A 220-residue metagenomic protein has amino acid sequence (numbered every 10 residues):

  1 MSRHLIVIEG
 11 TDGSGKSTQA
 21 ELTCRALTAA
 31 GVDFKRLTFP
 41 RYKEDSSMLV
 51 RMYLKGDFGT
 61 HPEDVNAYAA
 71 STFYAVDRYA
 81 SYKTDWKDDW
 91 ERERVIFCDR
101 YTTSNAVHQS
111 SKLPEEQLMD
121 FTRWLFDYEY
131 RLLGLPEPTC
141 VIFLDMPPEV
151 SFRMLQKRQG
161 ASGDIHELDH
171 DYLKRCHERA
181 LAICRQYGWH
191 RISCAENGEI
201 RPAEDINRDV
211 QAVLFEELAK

Functional and structural regions predicted by a protein language model:
M1-L5: Extreme N-terminal, non-catalytic leader segments that precede Walker-type/kinase nucleotide-binding cores
I8: Hydrophobic anchor at the beta1->P-loop junction of P-loop NTPases
T11: P-loop (Walker A) phosphate-binding loop of NTP-binding proteins
K16: Conserved lysine of the Walker
Q19: Hydrophobic positions on the alpha1 helix immediately C-terminal to the Walker A/P-loop
C24, E149-K220: NTP-dependent small-molecule kinase module
A30-D127, R131-L133: ATP-dependent small-molecule kinase phosphotransfer cores that center on conserved nucleotide phosphate-binding segments
T103-E178: A glycine- and Lys/Arg-enriched "phosphate-lid" helix/loop adjacent to the NTP-binding pocket of small-molecule kinases
